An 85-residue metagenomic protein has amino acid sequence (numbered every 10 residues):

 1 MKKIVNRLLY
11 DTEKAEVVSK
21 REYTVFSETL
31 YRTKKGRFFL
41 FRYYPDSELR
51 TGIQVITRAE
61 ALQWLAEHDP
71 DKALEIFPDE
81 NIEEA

Functional and structural regions predicted by a protein language model:
M1-K20: Short, charged/polar N-terminal "headpieces" of proteins
K2, T33, L40-Y43, L49-T51 (+1 more regions): Charged, low-complexity intrinsically disordered terminal regions and linker tails
K14, E22, T51-V55: Helix-coil boundary and N-terminal low-complexity module in membrane systems
S19-F39, P45: Short, surface-exposed, low-complexity cationic segments
S47-A85: Mixed-charge, Lys/Arg-enriched low-complexity segments
